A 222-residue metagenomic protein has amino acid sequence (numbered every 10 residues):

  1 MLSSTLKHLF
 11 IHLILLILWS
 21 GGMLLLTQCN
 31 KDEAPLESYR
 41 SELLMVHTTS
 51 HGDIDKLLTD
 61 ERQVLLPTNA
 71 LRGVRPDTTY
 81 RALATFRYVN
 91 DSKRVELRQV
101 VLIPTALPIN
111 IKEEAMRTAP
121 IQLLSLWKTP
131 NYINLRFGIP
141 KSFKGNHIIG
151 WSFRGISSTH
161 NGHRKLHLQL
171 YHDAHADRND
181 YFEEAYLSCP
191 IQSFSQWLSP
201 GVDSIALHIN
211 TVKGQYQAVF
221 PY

Functional and structural regions predicted by a protein language model:
L2-L15: Bacterial N-terminal signal peptides that target proteins for export
L24-Q28: C-terminal motif of bacterial Sec signal peptides marking the signal peptidase cleavage site
K31-G52: Structural detector for short beta-strands of small beta-barrel domains
E61-R75: Beta-strand/loop nucleic-acid-binding surfaces
R75-V95: Flexible glycine-rich surface loops and low-complexity tracts that mediate binding to linear polymers
D77, D173-D203: Short, solvent-exposed, Trp/other aromatic-anchored flexible loops in extracytoplasmic proteins
V89-I111: OB-fold/S1-family single-stranded nucleic acid-binding modules
S125-D173, R178: Short helix-loop boundary/capping segments
